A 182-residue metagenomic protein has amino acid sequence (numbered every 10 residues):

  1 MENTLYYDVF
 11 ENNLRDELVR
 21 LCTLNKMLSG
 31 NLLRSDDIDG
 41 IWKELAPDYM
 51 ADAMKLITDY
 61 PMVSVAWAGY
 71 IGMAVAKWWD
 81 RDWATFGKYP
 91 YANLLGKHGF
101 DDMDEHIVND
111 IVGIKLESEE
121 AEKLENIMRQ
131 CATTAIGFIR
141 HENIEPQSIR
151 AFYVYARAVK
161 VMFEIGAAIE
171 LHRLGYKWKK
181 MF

Functional and structural regions predicted by a protein language model:
M1-F182: Intrinsic-disorder/low-complexity detector
